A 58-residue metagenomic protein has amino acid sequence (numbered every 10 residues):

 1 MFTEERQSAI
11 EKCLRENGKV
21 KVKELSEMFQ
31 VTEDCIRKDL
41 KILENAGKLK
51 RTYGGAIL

Functional and structural regions predicted by a protein language model:
F2-M28, E33-L58: HTH-adjacent hinge/linker in prokaryotic transcriptional regulators
